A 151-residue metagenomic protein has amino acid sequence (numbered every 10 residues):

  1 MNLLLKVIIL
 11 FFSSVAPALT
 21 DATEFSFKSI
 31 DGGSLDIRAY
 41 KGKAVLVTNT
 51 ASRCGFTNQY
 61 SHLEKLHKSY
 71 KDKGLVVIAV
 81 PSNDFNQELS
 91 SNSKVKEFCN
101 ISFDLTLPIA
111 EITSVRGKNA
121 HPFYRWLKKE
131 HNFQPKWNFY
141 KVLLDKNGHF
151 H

Functional and structural regions predicted by a protein language model:
M1-L10: Sec-dependent signal peptide recognition, specifically the positively charged N-region followed immediately by
I9-A18: Hydrophobic h-region of N-terminal signal peptides that target proteins for export in Gram-negative bacteria
A18-R38, N58: N-terminal "domain-start" segment that seeds a small globular fold
K41-V45, K71-V76, F103-P108, N138 (+1 more regions): Loop/turn elements at helix/coil->beta-strand transitions in domains of secreted/extracellular proteins
N49-R53: Amphipathic alpha-helical repeat scaffolds
F56-A120: Structural microenvironment flanking redox-active thiols in thiol-disulfide oxidoreductases
T113-H151: Thiol/disulfide oxidoreductase modules built on the thioredoxin-like
